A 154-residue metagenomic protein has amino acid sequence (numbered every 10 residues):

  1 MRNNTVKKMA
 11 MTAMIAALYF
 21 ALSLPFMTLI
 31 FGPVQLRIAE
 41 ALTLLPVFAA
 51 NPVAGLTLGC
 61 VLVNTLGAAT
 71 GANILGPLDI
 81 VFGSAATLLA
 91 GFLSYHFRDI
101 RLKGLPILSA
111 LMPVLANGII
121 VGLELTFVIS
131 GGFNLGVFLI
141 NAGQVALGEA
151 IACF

Functional and structural regions predicted by a protein language model:
M1-A54: Hydrophobic transmembrane alpha-helices
Y19, L56-N64: Small-polar-interrupted transmembrane alpha-helices in polytopic inner-membrane proteins
T28-P33, A41, V61-F82, A86-F92 (+1 more regions): Membrane-embedded alpha-helical hairpins and interfacial helices in multi-pass inner-membrane proteins
V47-L56, A72-D79: Interfacial helix-start motif at the membrane-water boundary
